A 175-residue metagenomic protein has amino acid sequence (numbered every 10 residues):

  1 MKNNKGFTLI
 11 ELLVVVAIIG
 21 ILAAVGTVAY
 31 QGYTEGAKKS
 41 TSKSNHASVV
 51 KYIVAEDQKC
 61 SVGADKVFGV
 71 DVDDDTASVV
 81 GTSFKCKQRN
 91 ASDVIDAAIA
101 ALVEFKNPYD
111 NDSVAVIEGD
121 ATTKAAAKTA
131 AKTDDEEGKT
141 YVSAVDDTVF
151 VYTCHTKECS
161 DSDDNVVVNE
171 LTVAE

Functional and structural regions predicted by a protein language model:
M1, T34-E35, K39, A47 (+4 more regions): General helical secondary-structure elements
M1-K2, A55: Short, contiguous, well-ordered secondary-structure segments
K2-T34: N-terminal single-pass transmembrane signal-anchor helix
K5, V28-Q31, V50, N107 (+2 more regions): Intrinsically disordered, low-complexity segments enriched in small/polar residues
Q31-T34, A47, I53, D110 (+2 more regions): Compositionally biased, intrinsically disordered low-complexity regions enriched in proline and serine
E35-A64: Membrane-proximal N-terminal amphipathic helix
Q58-E175: Periplasmic/extracellular, small/polar-rich flexible segments of pilin-like filament-forming proteins
